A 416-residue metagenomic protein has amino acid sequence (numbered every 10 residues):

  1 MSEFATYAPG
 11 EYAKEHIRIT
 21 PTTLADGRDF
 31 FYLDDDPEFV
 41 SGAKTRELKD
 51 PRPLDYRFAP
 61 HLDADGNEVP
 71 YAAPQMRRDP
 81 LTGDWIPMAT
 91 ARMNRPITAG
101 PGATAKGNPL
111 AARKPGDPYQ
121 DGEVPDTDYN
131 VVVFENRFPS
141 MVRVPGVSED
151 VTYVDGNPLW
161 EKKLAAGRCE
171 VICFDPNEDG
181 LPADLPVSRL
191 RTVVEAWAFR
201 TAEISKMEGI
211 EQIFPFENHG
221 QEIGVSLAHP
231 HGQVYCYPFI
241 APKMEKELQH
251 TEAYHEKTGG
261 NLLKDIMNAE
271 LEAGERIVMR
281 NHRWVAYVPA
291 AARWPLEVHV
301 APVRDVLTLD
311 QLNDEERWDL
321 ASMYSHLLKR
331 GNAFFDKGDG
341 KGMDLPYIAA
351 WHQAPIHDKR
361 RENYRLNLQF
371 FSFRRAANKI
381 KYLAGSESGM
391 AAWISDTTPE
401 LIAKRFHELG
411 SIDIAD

Functional and structural regions predicted by a protein language model:
M1-H229, Y235-L307, E315, L328-K329 (+3 more regions): Active-site microenvironments that recognize anionic phosphate/pyrophosphate groups
Q311: Surface-exposed cleft-lining segments at the edges of enzyme active sites
D314-R317, A321: Extended amphipathic alpha-helical segments enriched in small hydrophobics
F335: Active-site-adjacent substrate-binding region of metalloamidase/peptidase-like peptide-processing proteins
